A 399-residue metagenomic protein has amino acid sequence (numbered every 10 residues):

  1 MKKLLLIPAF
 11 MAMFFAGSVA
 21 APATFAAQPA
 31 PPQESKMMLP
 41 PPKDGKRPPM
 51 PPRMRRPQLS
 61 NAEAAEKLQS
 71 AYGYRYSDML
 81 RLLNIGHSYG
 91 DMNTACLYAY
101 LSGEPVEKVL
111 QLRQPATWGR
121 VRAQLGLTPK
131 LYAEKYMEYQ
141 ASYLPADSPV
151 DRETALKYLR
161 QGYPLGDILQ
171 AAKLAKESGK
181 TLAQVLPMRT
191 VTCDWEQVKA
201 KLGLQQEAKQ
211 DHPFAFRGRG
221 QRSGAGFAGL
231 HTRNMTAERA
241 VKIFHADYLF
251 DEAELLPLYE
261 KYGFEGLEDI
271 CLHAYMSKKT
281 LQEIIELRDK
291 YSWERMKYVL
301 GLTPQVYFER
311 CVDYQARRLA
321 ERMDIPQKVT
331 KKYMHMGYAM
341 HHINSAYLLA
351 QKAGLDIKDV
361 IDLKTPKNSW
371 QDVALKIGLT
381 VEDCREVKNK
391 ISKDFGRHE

Functional and structural regions predicted by a protein language model:
M1-L4: Positively charged n-region of N-terminal signal peptides that target proteins for export
P8-S18: Bacterial N-terminal signal peptides
S18-V19, D394: Residue-level signature of transmembrane alpha-helix interfaces in integral membrane proteins
V19-A26: Sec/Tat signal peptide C-region and signal peptidase I cleavage site
A27-E399: General marker for long, soluble alpha-helical cores
